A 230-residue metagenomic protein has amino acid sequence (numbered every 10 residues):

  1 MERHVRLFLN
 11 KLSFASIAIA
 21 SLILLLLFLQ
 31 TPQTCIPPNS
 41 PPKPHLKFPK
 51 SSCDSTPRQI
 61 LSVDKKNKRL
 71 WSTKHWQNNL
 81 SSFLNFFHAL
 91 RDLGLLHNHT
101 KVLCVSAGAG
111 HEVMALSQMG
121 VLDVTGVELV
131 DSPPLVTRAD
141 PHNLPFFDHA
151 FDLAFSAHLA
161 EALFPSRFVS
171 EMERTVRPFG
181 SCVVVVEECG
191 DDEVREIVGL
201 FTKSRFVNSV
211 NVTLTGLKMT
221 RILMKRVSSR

Functional and structural regions predicted by a protein language model:
M1-H99: Class I SAM-dependent methyltransferase Rossmann-like catalytic core, especially the SAM/SAH-binding loop
H99-L144: Class I SAM-dependent methyltransferase SAM/SAH-binding core
E112-G120, V194-S204: Short, aromatic/basic amphipathic alpha-helical patches
T137-A154, R167: A short acidic, Gly/Pro-enriched loop at the edge of an enzyme's catalytic core that lines a small-molecule cofactor
F155-L159: Short catalytic micro-motifs in class I SAM-dependent methyltransferases
F164-C182: A short glycine-rich, Lys/Arg-flanked "PGG" loop and its adjoining helix->strand segment in the class I
G199-R230: Core SAM-dependent methyltransferase catalytic element
